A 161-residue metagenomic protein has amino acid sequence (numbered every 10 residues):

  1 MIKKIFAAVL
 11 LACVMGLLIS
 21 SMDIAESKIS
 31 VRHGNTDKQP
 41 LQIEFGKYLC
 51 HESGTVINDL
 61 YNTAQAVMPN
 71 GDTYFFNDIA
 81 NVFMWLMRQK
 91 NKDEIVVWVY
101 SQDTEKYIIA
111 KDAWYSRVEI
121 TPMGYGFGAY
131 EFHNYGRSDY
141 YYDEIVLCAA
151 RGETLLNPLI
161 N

Functional and structural regions predicted by a protein language model:
M1-F75, I79-N161: Intrinsically disordered, low-complexity linkers and terminal regions that flank or interleave Cys/His-based
